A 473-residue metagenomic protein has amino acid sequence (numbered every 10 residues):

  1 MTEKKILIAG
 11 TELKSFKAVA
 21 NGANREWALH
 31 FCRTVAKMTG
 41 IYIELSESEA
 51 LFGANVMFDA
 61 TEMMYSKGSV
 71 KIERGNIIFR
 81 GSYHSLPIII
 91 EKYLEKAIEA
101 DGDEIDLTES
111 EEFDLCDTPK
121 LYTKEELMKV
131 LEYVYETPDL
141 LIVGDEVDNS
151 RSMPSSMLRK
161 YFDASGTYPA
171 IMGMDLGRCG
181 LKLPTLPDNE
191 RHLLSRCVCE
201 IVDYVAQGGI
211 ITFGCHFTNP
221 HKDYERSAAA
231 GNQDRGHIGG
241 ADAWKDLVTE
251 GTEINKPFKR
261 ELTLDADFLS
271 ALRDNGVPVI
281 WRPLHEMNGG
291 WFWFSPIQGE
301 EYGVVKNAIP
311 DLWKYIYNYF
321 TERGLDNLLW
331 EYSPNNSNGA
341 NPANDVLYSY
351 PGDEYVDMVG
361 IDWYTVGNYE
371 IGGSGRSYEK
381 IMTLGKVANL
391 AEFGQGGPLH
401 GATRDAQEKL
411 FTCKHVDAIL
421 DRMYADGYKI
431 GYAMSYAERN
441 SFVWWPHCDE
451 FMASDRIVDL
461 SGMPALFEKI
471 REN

Functional and structural regions predicted by a protein language model:
M1-F113: Solvent-exposed alpha-helical segments and adjacent loops that form catalytic or protein-interaction surfaces
I41, T137-L141, T167-A170, A206-I211 (+5 more regions): Loop/turn elements at helix/coil->beta-strand transitions in domains of secreted/extracellular proteins
D101-L194, S454-N473: N-terminal module-boundary/linker segments of secreted carbohydrate-active enzymes
L141-D148, V387-N473: Substrate-binding cleft of secreted/luminal carbohydrate-active enzymes
G144-E146, R282-H285, W313-N344, V387-P398 (+1 more regions): Aromatic-lined carbohydrate-recognition surfaces of secreted/lumenal glycan-active proteins
M153-Y161, S195-V198, D267, P334-P351 (+2 more regions): Alpha-helical scaffolding within the catalytic cores of extracellular/periplasmic polymer-degrading hydrolases
M172-M174, V346-Y369: Aromatic- and acid-rich polysaccharide-binding/catalytic face of secreted or lumenal carbohydrate-active enzymes
P184-L325: Substrate-binding cleft of extracellular glycoside hydrolase catalytic domains
